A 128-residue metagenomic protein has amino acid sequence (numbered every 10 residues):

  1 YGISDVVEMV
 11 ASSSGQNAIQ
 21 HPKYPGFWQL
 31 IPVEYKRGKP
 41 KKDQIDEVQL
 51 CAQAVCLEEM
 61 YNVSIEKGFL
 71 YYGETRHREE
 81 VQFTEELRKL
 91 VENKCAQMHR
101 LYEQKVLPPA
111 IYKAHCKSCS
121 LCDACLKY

Functional and structural regions predicted by a protein language model:
Y1-G2, V7-Y102, D123: Nucleic-acid nuclease catalytic cores
K105-Y128: Cysteine-cluster motifs in flexible loop/terminal segments that predominantly coordinate metals
